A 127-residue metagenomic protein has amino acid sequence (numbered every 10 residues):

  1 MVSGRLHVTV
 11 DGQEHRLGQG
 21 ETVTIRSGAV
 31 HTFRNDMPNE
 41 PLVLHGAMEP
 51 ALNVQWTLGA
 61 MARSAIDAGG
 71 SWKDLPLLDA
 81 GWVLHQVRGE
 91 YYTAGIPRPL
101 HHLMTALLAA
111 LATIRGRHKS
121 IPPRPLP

Functional and structural regions predicted by a protein language model:
M1-V8: Short, conserved beta-strand element in jelly-roll/cupin
V8-P127: Jelly-roll (double-stranded beta-helix
